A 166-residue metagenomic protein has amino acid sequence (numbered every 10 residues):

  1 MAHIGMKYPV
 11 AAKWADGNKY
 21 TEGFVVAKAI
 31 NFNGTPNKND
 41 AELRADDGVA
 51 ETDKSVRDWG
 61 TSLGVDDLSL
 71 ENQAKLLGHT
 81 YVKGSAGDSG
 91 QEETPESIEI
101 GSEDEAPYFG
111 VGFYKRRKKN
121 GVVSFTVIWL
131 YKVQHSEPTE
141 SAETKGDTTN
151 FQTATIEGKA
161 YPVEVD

Functional and structural regions predicted by a protein language model:
M1-P36: Polar/acidic, low-complexity leader/linker segments enriched in S/T/G and N/D
N39-A50, T139-T144: Short, solvent-exposed beta-alpha or beta-beta edge segments that form flexible loop/patches at the rim of ligand
G48-N72, N150-V163: Oligomerization/assembly interface segments of phage tail-like spikes and tubes
K54, S97-D104, K119-V122, A142-Q152: Exposed beta-sheet edge/beta-hairpin loop segments within beta-rich domains
T61-E105: Ordered, amphipathic secondary-structure segments that act as subunit-interaction surfaces in large macromolecular
V65-S69, K115-K119, Q134-E137, A160-E164: Beta-strand elements of well-folded, non-transmembrane domains
I100-E137: Short helix-loop boundary/capping segments
V133-D166: Mixed-charge, glycine-accented linear interaction segment located at domain edges/termini
